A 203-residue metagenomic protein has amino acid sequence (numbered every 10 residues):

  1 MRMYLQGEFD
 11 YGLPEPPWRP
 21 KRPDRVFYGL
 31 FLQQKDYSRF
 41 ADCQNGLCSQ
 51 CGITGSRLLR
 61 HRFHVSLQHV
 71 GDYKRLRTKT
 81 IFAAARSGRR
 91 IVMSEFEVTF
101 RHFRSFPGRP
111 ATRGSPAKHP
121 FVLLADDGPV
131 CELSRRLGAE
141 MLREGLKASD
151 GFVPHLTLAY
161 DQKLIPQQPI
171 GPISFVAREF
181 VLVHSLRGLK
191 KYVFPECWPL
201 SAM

Functional and structural regions predicted by a protein language model:
M1-M203: Histidine-dependent nucleotide/RNA phosphoesterase domain, centered on the 2H-phosphoesterase fold with its duplicated
